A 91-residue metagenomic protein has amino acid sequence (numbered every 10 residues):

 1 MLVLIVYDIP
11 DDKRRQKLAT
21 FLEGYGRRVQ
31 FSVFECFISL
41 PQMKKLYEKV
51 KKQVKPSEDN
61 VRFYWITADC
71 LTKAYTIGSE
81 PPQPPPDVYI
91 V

Functional and structural regions predicted by a protein language model:
M1-V29, V33-Q42: Extended, hydrophobic alpha-helical segments
F21-R27, E48-K51, L71: A broad, low-specificity signal for short, low-complexity segments enriched in glycine/proline and polar/charged
Y25, M43, K49, P84-P85: Alpha-helix boundary/interfacial micro-motifs
E35-D59: Short, intrinsically disordered low-complexity segments
K52-V91: C-terminal structural segments of small proteins and small subunits
